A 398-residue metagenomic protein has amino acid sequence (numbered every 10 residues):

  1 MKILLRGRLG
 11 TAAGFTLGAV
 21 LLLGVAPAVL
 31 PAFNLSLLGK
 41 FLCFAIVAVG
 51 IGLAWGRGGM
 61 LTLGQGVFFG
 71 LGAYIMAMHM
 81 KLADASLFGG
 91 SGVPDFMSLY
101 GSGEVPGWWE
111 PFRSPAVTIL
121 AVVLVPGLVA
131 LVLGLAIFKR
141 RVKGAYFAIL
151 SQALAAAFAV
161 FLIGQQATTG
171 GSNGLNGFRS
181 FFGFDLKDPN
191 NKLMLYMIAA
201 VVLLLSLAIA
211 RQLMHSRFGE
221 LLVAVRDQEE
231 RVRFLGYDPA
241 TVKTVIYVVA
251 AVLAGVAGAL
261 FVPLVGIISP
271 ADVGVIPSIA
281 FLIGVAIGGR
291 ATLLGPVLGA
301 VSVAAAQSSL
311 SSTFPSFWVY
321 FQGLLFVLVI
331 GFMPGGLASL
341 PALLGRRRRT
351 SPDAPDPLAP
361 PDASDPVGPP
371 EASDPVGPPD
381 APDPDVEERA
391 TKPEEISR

Functional and structural regions predicted by a protein language model:
M1-A363, D380, P384-R398: Transmembrane alpha-helices and adjacent helix-loop boundaries
S364-V367, S373-V376: Conserved positions within tandem-repeat grammars
